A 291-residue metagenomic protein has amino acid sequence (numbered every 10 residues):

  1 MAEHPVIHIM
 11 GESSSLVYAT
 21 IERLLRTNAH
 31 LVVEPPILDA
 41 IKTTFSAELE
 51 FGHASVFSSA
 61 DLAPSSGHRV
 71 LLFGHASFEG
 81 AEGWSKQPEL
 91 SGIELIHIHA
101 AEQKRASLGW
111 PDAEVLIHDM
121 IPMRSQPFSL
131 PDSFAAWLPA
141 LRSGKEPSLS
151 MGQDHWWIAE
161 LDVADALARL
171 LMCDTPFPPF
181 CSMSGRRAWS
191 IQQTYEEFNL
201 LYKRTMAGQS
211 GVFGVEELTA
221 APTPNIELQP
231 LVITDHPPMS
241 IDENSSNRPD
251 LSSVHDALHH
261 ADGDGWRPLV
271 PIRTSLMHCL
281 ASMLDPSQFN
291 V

Functional and structural regions predicted by a protein language model:
M1-H4, L25-R26, D61-H68, Q87-G92 (+4 more regions): Flexible, charged surface loops at secondary-structure boundaries
M1-S65: N-terminal Rossmann/SDR dinucleotide-binding element
A2-I7, L24-V33, N244-V291: Amphipathic terminal alpha-helices
S13-V17, I37-A40, H75-G80, E102-Q103 (+2 more regions): Short acidic, S/G/P-rich loop/turn micro-motifs used as interaction or catalytic elements
T20-E22, I41-E50, E82-L90, R105-G109 (+2 more regions): Short, aromatic/basic amphipathic alpha-helical patches
A60, P64-D119: Conserved Rossmann-fold NAD(P)-dependent oxidoreductase catalytic core, especially the SDR/UDP-sugar
A106-R169, F198: NAD(P)-dependent short-chain dehydrogenase/reductase
R169-S245, P268-V291: Mid/C-terminal beta-alpha module of Rossmann-like enzyme folds, strongest in SDR-family dehydrogenases/epimerases
